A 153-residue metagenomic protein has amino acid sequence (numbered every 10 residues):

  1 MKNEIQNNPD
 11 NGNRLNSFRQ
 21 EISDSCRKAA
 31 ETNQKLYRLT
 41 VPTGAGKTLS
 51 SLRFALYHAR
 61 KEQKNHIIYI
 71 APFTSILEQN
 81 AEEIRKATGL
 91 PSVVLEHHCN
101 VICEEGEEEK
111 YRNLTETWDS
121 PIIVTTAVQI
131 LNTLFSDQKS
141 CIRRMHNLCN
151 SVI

Functional and structural regions predicted by a protein language model:
M1-I153: N-terminal helicase ATP-binding lobe
